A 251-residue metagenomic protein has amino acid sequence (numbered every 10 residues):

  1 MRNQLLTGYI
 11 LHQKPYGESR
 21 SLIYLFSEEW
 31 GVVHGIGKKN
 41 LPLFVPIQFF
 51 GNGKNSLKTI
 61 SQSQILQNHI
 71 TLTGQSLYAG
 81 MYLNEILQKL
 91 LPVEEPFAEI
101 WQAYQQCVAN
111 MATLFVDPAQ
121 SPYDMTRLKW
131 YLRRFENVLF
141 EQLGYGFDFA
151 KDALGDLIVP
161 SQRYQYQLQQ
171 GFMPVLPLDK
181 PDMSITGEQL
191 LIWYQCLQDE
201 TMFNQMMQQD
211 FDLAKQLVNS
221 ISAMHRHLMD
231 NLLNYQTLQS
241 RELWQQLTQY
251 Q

Functional and structural regions predicted by a protein language model:
M1-S21, F26-Q251: Non-catalytic alpha-helical scaffolds and adjoining flexible linkers that form interface surfaces for assembly
